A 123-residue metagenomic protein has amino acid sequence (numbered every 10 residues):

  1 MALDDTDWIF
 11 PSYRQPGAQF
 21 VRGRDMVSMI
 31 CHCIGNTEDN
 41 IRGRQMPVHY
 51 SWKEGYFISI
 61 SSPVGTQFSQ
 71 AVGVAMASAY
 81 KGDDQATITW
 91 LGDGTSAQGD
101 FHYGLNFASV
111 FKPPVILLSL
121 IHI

Functional and structural regions predicted by a protein language model:
M1-F111: Cofactor-binding active-site loop characterized by glycine-rich and histidine/acidic residues
P114-L117: Short, proline-centered helix/strand-breaking motifs
I121-I123: Conserved small/polar residues in nucleotide/adenosyl-binding loops
